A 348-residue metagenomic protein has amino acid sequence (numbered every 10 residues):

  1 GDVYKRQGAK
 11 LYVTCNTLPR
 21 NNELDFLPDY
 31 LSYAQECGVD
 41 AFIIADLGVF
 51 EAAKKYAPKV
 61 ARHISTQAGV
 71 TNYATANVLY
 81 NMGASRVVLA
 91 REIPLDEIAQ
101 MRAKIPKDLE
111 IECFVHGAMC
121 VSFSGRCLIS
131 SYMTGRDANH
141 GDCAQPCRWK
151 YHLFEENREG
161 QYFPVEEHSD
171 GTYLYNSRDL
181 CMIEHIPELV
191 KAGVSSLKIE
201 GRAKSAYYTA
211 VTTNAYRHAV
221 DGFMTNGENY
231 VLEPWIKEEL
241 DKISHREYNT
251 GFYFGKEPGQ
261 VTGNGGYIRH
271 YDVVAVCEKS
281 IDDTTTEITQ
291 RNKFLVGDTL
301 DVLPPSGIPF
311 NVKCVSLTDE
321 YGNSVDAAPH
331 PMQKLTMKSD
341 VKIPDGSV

Functional and structural regions predicted by a protein language model:
G1-Y4: Short, small-residue-biased leader/transition segments that mark boundaries at the very start of proteins
Q7, Y33-C37, A52-K59, M82 (+5 more regions): Alpha-helical structural signal in soluble globular domains
A9, T14-V78: N-terminal active-site wall of soluble small-molecule enzyme domains
N16-T17, L47-G48, Q67-A68, E92 (+4 more regions): Short, ordered loop/turn segments at secondary-structure junctions
I43, H63, V88, E112-F114 (+5 more regions): Structured core elements
A61-K198, R202-A203, T209-T212, A219: Catalytic alpha/beta core domains of metabolic enzymes, predominantly
D96-L109, E200-D272: Anionic-ligand-binding alpha/beta catalytic cores of soluble enzymes and soluble regulatory domains that recognize
D272-K279, T284-V348: Beta-strand/loop-dominated core regions that host nucleotide or nucleotide-derived cofactor-binding catalytic loops
